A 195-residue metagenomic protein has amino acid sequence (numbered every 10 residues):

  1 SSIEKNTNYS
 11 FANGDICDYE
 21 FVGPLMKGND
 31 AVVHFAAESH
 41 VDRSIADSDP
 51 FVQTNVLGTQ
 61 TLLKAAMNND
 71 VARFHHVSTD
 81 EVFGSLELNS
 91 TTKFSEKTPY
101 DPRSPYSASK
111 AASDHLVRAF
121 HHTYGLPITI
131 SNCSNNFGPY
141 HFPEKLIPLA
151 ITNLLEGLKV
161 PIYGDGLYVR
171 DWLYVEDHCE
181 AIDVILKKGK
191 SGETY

Functional and structural regions predicted by a protein language model:
S1-A31: N-terminal Rossmann/SDR dinucleotide-binding element
G28, V32, A46-F74: NAD(P)-cofactor binding segment of oxidoreductase domains
A36-S39, S78-T79: Conserved NAD(P)H cofactor-binding loop of Rossmann-fold oxidoreductase domains
V41-G58, F94-P102: Short alpha-helical oligomerization interface
Q60-S104: Conserved Rossmann-fold NAD(P)-dependent oxidoreductase catalytic core, especially the SDR/UDP-sugar
F83-G84, D101-P105, T129-L146, V169: Flexible, glycine-rich beta-alpha linker
S85-L88, D101-T129, L154-E156: Active-site Tyr-X1-5-Lys
A111, N136-L149, E156-L158, I162-Y163 (+3 more regions): Glycine/proline-rich active-site loop of Rossmann-fold NAD(P)-dependent oxidoreductases
